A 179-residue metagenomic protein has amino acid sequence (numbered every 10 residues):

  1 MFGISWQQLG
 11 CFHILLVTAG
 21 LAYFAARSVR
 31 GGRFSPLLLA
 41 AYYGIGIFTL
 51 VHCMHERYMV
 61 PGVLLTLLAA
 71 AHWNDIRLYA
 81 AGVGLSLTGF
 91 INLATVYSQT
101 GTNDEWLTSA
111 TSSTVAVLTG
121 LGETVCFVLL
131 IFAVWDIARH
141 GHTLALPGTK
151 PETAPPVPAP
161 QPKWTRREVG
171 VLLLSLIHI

Functional and structural regions predicted by a protein language model:
M1-T49, W135-G141: Aromatic/glycine/proline-enriched transmembrane-helix motif characteristic of membrane-embedded glycan-assembly enzymes
L21-A22, T66-L78, F127-V134: Transmembrane alpha-helical segments
G31-A40, D75-L85, R167-L173: Membrane-interfacial loop-to-transmembrane alpha-helix junctions, especially the N-terminal start
A40, L64-L68, T124: Alpha-helical transmembrane segments of multi-pass membrane proteins
T49-H55: Membrane-interface helix caps and helix-loop-helix hairpins in membrane proteins
H55-N74, Y79, L85-S86: Hydrophobic/aromatic-rich transmembrane helices and adjacent perimembrane loops
A80-P151: Aromatic-enriched
I177-I179: Conserved small/polar residues in nucleotide/adenosyl-binding loops
